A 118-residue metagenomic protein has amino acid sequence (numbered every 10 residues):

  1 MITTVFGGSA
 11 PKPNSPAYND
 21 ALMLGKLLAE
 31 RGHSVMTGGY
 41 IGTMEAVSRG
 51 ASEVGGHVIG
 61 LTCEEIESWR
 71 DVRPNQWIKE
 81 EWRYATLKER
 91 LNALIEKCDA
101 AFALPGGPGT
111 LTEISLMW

Functional and structural regions predicted by a protein language model:
M1-I59: Glycine-rich beta-alpha loop segments
N14-P16, P108-S115: Glycine/threonine-rich flexible loop motifs
G25, L116-W118: Histidine-anchored nucleotide/phosphate-binding helix
G42-P105, G109-T112: Acidic/glycine-enriched connector segments
